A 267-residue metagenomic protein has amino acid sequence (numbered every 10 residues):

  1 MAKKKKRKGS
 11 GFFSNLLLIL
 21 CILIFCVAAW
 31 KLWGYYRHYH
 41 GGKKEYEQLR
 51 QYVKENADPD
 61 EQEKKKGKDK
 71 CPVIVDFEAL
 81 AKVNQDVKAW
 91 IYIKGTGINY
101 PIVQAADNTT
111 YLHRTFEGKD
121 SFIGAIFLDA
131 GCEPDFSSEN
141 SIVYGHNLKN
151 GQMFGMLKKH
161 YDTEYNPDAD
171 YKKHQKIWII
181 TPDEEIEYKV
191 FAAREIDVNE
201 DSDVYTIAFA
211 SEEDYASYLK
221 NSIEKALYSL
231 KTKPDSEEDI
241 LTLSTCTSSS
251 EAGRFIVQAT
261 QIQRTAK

Functional and structural regions predicted by a protein language model:
M1-G11: N-terminal Lys/Arg-rich, disordered targeting/topogenic segments
K3, I19, G124: Short, motif-level signal for alpha-helix interfacial/capping segments enriched in acidic residues and aromatics/proline
F12-L23: Alpha-helical transmembrane segments
F25-K267: Solvent-exposed, non-transmembrane regions of membrane-associated and secreted proteins
